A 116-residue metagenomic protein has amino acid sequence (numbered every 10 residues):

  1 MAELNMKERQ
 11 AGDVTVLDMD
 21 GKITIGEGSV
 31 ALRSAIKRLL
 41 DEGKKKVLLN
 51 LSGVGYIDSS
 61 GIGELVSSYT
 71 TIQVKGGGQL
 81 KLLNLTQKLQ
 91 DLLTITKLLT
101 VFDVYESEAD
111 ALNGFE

Functional and structural regions predicted by a protein language model:
M1-D18: Short beta-strand/loop segment at the start of cytosolic alpha/beta domains
D20, E108: Residues at the C-termini of beta-strands that transition into short coil/loop
I23-F102: Amphipathic alpha-helical interaction surfaces in cytosolic regulatory modules
D103-S107: Short acidic-hydrophobic, aromatic-tinged amphipathic segments that line or gate anion-handling sites
G114-E116: A short, charged, amphipathic alpha-helix used as a generic interaction element across diverse proteins
